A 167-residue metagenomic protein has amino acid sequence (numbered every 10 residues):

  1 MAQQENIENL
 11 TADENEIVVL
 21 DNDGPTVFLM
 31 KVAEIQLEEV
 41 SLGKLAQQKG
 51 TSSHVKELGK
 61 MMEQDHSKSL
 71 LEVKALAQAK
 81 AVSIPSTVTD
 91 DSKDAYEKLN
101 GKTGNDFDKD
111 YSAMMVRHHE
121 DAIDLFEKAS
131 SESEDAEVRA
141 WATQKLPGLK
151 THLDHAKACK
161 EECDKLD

Functional and structural regions predicted by a protein language model:
A2-D167: His/Met- and acidic-residue-enriched segments that coordinate or traffic transition-metal cofactors and support
